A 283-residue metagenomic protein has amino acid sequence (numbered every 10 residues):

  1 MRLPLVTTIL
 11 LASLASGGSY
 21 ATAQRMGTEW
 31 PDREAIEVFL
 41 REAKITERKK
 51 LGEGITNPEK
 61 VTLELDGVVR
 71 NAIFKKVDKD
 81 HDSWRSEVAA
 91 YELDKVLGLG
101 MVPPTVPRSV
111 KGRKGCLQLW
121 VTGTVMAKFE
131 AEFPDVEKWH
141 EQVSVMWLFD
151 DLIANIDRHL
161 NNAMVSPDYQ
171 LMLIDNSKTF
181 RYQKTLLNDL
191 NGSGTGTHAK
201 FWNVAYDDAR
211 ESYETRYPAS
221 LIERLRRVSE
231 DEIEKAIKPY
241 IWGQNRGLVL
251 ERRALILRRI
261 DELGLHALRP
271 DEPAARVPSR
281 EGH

Functional and structural regions predicted by a protein language model:
M1-T7: Bacterial N-terminal signal peptides that target proteins for export
T7-G17: Bacterial N-terminal signal peptides
G18-H283: Phosphate/dinucleotide-binding and metal-coordinating scaffold of catalytic cores in nucleotide-dependent enzymes
